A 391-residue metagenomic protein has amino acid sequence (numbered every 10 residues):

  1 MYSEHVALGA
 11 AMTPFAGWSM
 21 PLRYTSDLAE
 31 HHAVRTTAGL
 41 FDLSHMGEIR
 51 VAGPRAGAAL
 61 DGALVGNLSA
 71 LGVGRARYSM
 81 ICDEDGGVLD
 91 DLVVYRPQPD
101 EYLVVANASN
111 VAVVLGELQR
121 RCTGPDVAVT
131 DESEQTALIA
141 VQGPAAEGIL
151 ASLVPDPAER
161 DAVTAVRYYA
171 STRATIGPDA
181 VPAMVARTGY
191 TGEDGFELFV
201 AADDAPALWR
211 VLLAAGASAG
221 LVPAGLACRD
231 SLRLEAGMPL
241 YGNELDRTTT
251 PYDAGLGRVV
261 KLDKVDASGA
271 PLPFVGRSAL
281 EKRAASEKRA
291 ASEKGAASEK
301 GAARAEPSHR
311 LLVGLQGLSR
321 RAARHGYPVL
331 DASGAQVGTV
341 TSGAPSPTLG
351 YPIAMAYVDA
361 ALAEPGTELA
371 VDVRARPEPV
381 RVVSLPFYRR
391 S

Functional and structural regions predicted by a protein language model:
M1-C82, G87: Acidic, proline/glycine-enriched N-terminal capping motif
M1-P14, L22, Y95-S391: Conserved, structured C-terminal
